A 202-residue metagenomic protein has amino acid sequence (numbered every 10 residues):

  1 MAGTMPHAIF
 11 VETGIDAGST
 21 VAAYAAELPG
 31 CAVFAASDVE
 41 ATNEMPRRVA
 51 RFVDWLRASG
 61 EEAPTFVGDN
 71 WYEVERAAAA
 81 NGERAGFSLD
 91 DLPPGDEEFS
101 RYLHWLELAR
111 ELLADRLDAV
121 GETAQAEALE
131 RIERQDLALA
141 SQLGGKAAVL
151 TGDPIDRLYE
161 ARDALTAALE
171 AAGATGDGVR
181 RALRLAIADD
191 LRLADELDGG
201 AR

Functional and structural regions predicted by a protein language model:
A2-E130, L137-R202: Aromatic-glycine hotspot motif
